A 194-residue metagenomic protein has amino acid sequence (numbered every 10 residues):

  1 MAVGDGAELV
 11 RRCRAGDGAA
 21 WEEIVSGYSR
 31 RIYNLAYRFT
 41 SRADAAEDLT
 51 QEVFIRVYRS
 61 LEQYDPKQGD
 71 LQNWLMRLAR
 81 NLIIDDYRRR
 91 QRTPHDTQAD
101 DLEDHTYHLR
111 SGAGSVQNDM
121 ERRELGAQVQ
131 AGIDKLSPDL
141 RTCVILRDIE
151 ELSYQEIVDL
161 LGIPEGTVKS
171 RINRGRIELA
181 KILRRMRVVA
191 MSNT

Functional and structural regions predicted by a protein language model:
A2-G6, T93-D119, S153: Internal acidic/polar
R14-E23, Y33-E52, Q63, V188-V189 (+1 more regions): Short, charged helix-capping/linker segments at alpha-helix termini
V25-A43, S60, M76, I133 (+2 more regions): Amphipathic, Lys/Arg- and hydrophobic-enriched alpha-helical face
Y28, Q128, R171-R174, E178: Residues within the DNA-recognition helix of helix-turn-helix
N34, D48-I55, G69-N81: Structural recognition of an alpha-helix C-terminal capping motif at a helix-to-coil junction
R59-Q63, R77-Q98, R122, R174 (+1 more regions): Arg/Lys-rich amphipathic alpha helix in sigma70-family domain 2
Q91, R141, R176-T194: Short, Lys/Arg-enriched C-terminal cap helix and immediately downstream tail that follows
A127-T167: Helix-turn-helix DNA-binding module
